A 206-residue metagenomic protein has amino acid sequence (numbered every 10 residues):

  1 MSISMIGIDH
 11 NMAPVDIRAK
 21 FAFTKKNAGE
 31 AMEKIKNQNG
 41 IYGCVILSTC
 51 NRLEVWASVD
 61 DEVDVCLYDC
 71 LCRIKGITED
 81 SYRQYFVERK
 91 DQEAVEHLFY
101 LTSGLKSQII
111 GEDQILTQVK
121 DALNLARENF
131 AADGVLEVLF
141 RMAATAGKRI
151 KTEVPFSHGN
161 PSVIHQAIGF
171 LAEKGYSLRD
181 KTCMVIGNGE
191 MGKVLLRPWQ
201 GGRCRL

Functional and structural regions predicted by a protein language model:
M1-S107: A glycine-rich (often HGG/GG-containing) alpha/beta subdomain
G7, G104, G111, G187-G192: Glycine-centered flexibility sites
A22, K26-A28, Q114, P155 (+1 more regions): Short capping/connector residues at structural and topological boundaries
E33, N37, D69, R141 (+2 more regions): Replace "anionic and nucleotidyl ligands
V63, I115, M191: Short phosphate-engaging motifs
S81-R179: Glycine/serine-rich phosphate-binding loop and adjoining beta1-alpha1 elements at the start of nucleotide-handling
L171-L206: Glycine-rich phosphate/diphosphate-binding loop of Rossmann-like nucleotide-binding domains
